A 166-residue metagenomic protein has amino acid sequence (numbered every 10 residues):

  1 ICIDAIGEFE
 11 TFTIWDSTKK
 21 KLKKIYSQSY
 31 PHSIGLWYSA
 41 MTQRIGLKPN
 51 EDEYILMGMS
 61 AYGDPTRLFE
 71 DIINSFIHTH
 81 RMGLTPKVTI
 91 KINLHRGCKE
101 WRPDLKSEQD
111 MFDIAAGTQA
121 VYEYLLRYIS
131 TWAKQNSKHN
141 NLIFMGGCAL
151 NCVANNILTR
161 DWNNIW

Functional and structural regions predicted by a protein language model:
I1-C2, I143: Short glycine-aspartate micro-motif
C2-F112, N156-R160: A short helix-loop
Q28, A116, F144-M145: Short, charged/polar micro-motifs that form catalytic or ligand-binding hotspots
G35, T42, G58-S60, A115-V121 (+3 more regions): Small-side-chain structural scaffolding
P103-I129: Adenine-nucleotide phosphate-binding core of ATP-dependent small-molecule kinases
Y124-W166: Catalytic phosphate/nucleotide-handling subdomain of diverse soluble enzymes
